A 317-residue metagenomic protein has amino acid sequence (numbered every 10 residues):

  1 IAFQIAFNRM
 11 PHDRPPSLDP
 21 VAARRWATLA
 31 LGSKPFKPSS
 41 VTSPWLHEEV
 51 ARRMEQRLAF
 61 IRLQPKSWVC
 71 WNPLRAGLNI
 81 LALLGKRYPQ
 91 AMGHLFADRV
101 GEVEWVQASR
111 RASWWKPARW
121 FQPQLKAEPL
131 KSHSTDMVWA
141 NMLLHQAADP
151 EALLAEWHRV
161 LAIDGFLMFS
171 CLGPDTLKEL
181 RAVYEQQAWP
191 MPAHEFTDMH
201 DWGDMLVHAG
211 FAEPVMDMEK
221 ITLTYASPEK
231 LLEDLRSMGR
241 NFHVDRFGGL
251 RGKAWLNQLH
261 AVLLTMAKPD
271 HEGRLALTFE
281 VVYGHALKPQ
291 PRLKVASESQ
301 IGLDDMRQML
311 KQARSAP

Functional and structural regions predicted by a protein language model:
I1-R9: N-terminal amphipathic/basic-hydrophobic helices that include classical n-h-c signal peptides and signal-anchor
M10-Q64: Class I SAM-dependent methyltransferase Rossmann-like catalytic core, especially the SAM/SAH-binding loop
Q56-A59, L63-K131, A152: Class I SAM-dependent methyltransferase SAM/SAH-binding core
R99-G101, L144, C171-D175: Short glycine-enriched loops at secondary-structure junctions
D136-E151: A short SAM/SAH-binding and catalytic strip from SAM-dependent methyltransferases
E151-I163: A short glycine-rich, Lys/Arg-flanked "PGG" loop and its adjoining helix->strand segment in the class I
M168-K230, S237-R251: Conserved catalytic/acceptor-binding region of the Class I
E229-P317: C-terminal lobe and adjacent flexible extensions of AdoMet/dcAdoMet transferase-like proteins
